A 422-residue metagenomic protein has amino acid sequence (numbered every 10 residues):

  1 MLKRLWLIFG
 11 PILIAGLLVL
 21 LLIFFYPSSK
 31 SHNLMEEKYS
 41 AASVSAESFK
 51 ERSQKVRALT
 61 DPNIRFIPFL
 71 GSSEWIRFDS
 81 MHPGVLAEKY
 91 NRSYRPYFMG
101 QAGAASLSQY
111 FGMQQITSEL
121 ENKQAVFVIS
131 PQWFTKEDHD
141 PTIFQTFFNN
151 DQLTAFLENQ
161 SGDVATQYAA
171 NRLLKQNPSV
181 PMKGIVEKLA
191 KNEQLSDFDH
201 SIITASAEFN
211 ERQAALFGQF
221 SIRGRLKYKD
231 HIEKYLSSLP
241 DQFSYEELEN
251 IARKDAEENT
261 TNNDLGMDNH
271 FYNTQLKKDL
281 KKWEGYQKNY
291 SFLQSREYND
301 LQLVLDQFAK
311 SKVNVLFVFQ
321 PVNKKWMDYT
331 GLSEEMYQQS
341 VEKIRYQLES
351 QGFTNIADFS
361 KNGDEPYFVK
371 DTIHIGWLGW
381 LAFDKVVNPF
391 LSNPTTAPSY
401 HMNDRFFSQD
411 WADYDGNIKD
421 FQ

Functional and structural regions predicted by a protein language model:
W6-Y26: Hydrophobic membrane-insertion alpha-helices, especially the h-region of bacterial N-terminal signal peptides
K30-Y94, F111-G112: Membrane/wall-proximal cationic-aromatic binding patches
E36, F156-D300, N403-Q422: Secreted/periplasmic serine-hydrolase-like ester/acetyl group-modifying domain
I64-F66, Y94-R95, E121-Q124, K310-V315 (+1 more regions): Loop/turn elements at helix/coil->beta-strand transitions in domains of secreted/extracellular proteins
G71-S72, F127-Q132, Y272-D279, V318-N323 (+1 more regions): Short loop/turn segments at strand-loop or loop-helix junctions that form parts of catalytic or ligand-binding pockets
W75-A165: Membrane-embedded segments
E88, W283, L293-N299, V304-Y367: Extended hydrophobic/aromatic segments used for targeting, binding, or gating
M99-Q101, E335-M336, E342-Q422: C-terminal regions of proteins
